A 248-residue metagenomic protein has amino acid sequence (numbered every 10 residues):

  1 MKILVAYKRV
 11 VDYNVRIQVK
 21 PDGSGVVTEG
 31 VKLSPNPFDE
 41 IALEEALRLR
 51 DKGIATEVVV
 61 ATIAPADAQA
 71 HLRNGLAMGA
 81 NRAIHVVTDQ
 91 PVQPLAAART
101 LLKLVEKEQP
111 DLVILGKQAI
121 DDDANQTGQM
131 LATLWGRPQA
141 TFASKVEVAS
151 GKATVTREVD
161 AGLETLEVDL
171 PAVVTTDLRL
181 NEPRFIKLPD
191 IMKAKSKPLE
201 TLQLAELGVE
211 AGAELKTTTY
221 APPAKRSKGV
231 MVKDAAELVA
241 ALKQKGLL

Functional and structural regions predicted by a protein language model:
M1-L248: N-terminal glycine-rich FAD/FM-binding segment characteristic of electron-transfer flavoproteins
